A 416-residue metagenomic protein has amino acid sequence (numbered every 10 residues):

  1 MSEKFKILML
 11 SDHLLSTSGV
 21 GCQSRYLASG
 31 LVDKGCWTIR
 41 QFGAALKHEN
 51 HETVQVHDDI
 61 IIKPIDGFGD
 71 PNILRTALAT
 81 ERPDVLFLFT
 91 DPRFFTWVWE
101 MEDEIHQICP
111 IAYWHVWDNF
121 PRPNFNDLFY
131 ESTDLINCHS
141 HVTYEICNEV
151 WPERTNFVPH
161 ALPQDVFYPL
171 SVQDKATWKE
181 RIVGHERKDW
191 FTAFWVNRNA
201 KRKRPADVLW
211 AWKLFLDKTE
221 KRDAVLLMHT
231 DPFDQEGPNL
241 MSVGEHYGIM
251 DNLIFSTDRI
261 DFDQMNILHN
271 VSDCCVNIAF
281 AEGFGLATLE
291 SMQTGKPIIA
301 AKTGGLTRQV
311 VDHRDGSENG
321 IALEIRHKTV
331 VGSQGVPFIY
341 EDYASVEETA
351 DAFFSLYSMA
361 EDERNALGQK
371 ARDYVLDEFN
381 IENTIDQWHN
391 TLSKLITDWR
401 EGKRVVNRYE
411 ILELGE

Functional and structural regions predicted by a protein language model:
M9, G184-K203, L209-W212, L226-L227: Conserved donor-binding/catalytic core segment of Leloir-type glycosyltransferases
G43-K47, D223-L240, D258: Glycosyltransferase donor-sugar binding loop
V142, A161: Carbohydrate-associated surface elements
Y168-H185: A short helix/loop element that forms part of the nucleotide-sugar donor recognition site in Leloir-type
G237-I260: Nucleotide-activated donor-binding/catalytic signature segment of Leloir-type glycosyltransferases, i.e., the conserved
F280: Aromatic "clamp/platform" in nucleotide-sugar-dependent glycosyltransferases that forms part of the donor/acceptor
P297-A300, V310-V311, E318-A322: Short hydrophobic beta-strand element within catalytic cores of glycosyltransferases and related nucleotide-activated
G332-D342, V346-E416: C-terminal amphipathic helix plus adjacent low-complexity, charged tail appended to glycosyltransferase catalytic
